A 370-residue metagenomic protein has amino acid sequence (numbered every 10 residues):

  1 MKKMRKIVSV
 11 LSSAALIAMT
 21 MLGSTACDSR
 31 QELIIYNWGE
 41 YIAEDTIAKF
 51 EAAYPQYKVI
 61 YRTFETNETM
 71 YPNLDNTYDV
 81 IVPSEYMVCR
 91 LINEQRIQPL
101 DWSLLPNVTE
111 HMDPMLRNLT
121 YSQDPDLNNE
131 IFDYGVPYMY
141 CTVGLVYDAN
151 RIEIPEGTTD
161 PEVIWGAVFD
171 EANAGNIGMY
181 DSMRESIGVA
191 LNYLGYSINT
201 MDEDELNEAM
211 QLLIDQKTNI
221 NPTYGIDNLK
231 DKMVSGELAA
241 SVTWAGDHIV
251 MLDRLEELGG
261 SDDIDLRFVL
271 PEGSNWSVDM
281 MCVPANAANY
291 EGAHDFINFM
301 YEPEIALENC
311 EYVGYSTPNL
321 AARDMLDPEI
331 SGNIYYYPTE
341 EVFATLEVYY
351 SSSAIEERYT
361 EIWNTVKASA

Functional and structural regions predicted by a protein language model:
M1-L33, A370: Short, low-complexity disordered leader/linker segments with a strong preference for bacterial N-terminal type II
D28-E94, D231: Early extracytoplasmic/lumenal segment of secretory-pathway proteins
E68-Y71, C89-Y140, P155-G166: Hinge/lid segment of periplasmic solute-binding proteins
N76-P83, R96-Q98, N173-G175, S235-T243: Alpha-to-beta junction loops
T109-E110, L206-Q216, S261-A285: Periplasmic-binding protein-like
G178-S182, S186-A190, L194, I198-D265: Ligand-binding pocket segment of bilobal, Venus flytrap-like solute-binding proteins
D231, T339-A370: Conserved C-terminal helix/tail region of periplasmic/extracytoplasmic solute-binding proteins
D279, P284-A344: Mature extracytoplasmic/periplasmic domains
